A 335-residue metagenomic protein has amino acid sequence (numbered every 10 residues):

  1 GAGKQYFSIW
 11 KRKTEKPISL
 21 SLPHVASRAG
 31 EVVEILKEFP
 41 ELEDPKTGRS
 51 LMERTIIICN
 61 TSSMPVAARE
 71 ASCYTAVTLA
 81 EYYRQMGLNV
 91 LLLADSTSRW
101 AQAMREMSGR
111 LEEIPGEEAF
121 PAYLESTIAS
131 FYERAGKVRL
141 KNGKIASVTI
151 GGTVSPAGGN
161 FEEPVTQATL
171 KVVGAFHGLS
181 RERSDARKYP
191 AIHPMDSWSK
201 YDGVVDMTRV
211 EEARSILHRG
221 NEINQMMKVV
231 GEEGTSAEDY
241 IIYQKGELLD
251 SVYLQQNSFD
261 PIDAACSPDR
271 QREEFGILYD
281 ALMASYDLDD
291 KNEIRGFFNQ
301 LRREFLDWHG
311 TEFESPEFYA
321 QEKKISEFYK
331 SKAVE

Functional and structural regions predicted by a protein language model:
G1-E304, E314-F318: P-loop NTPase catalytic core
F313-E335: C-terminal non-catalytic accessory extensions
